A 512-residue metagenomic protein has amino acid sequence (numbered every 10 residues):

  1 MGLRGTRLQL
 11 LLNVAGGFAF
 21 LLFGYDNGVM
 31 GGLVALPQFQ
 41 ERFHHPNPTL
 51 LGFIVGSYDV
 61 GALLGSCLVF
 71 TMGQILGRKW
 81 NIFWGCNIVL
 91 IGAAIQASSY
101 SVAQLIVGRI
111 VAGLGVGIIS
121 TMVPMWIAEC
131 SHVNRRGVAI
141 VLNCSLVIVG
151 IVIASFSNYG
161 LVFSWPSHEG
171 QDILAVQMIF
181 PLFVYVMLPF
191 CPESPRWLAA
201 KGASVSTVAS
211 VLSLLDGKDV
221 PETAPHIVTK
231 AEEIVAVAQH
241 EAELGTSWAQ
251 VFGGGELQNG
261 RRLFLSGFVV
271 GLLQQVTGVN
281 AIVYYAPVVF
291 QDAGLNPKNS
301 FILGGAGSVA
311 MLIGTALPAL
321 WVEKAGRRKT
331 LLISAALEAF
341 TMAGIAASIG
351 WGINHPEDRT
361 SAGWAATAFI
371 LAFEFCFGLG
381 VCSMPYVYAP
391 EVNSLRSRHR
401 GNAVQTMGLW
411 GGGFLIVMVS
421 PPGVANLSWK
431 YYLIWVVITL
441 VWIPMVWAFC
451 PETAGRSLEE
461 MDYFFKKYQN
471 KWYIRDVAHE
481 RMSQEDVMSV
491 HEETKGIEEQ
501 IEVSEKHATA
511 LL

Functional and structural regions predicted by a protein language model:
M1-D216, A236-L512: Alpha-helical transmembrane bundle of multi-pass membrane proteins
L215-T229: Short intracellular "coupling" helices and adjacent cytoplasmic loop segments at the cytosolic face of multi-pass
